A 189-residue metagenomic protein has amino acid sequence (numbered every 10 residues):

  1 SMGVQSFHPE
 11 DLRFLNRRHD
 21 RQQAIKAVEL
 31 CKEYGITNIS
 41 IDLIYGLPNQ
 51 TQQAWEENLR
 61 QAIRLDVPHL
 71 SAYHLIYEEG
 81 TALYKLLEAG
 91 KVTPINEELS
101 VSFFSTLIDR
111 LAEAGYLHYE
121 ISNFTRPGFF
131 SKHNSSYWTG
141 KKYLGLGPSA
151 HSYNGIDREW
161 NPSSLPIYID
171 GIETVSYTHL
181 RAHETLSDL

Functional and structural regions predicted by a protein language model:
S1-R181, S187: C-terminal scaffold of the Radical SAM
